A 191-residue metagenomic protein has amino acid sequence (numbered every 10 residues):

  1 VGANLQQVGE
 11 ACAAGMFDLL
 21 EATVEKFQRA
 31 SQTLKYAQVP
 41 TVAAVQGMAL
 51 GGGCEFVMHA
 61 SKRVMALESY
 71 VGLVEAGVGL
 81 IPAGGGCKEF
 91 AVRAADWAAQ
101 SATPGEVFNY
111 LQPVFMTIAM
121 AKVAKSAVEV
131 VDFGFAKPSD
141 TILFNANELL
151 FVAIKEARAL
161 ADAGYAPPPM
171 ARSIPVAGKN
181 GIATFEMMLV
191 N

Functional and structural regions predicted by a protein language model:
V1-K26, G79: Glycine- (often His-adjacent) and acidic-residue-rich active-site loop that binds/positions the CoA thioester
N4, F56-V57, V130: Hydrophobic/aromatic residues within transmembrane alpha-helices of multi-pass small-molecule transporters
L5, F27-Y36: Acidic/glycine-enriched connector segments
A14-L19, T33-V39, R63-Y70, R93-Y110: Secondary-structure transition/capping motifs at alpha-helix termini and the adjoining loop/turn into the next element
Q32-V78: Glycine-rich beta-to-alpha active-site loop
S61-A83, G134-L149: Gly/Pro- and small hydrophobic-enriched strand-loop and loop-to-helix capping segments that sit at the rims
F90: Short helix- or helix-capping micro-motifs that position conserved polar/aromatic residues at function-defining sites
W97-S126, P138-D140, F144-N191: Intrinsically disordered, low-complexity segments enriched in small/flexible residues
